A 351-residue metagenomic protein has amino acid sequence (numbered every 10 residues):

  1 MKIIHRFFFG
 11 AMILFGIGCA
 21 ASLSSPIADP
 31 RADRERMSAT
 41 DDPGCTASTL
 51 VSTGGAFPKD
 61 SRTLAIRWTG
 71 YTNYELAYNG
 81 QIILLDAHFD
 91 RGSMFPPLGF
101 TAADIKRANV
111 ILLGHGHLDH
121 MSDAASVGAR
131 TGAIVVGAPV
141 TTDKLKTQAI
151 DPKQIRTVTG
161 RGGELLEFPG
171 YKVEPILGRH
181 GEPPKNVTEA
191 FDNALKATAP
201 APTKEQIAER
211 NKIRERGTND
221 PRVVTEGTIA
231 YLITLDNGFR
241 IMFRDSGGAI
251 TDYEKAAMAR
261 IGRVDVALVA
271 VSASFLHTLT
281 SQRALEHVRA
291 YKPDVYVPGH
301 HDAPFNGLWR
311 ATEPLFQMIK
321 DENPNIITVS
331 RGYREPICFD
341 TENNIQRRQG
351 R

Functional and structural regions predicted by a protein language model:
M1-F8: Bacterial N-terminal signal peptides that target proteins for export
R31-D60, V140-A230, T234-N237: Metallo-beta-lactamase
C45-K59, W68-T69, N73-H117, S122-S126 (+2 more regions): Pre-active-site segment of Zn-dependent metallo-hydrolases
L84-H88, R107-G116, V136-P139, I241-G248 (+4 more regions): Active-site neighborhood of phospho(di)ester-bond hydrolases with catalytic His/Asp-centered motifs
G92, H117-S122, T142-L145, G162-L165 (+5 more regions): Active-site environment of divalent metal-dependent phosphoester hydrolases
P96, N211-R289: Active-site-proximal loop/helix segments of hydrolase catalytic cores
T142, K146-E167, R260, L285-R351: Binuclear metal-ion centers of metallo-dependent hydrolases, dominated by the metallo-beta-lactamase
